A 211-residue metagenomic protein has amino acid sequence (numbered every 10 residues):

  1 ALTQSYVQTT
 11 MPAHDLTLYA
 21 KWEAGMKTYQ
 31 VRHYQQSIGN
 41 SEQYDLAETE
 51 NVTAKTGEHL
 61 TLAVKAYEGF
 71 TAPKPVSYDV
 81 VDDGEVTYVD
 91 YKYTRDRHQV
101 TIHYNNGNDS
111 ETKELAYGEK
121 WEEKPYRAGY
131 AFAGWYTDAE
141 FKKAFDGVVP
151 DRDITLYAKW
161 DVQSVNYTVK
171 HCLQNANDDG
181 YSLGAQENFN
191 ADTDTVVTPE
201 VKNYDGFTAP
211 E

Functional and structural regions predicted by a protein language model:
A1-E211: Secondary-structure capping and domain/repeat boundary segments
